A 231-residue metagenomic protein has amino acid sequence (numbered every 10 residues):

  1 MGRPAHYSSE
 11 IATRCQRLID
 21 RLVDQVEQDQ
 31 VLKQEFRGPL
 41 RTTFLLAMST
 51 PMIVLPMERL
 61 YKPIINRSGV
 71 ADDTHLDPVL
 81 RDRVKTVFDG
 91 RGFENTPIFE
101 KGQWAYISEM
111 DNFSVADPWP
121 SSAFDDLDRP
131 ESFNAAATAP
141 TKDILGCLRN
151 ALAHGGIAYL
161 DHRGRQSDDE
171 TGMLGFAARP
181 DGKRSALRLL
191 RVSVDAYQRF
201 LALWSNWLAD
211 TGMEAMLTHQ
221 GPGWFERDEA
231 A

Functional and structural regions predicted by a protein language model:
M1-L148, H154-E170, G175, R179-A231: Amphipathic alpha-helical interface elements
